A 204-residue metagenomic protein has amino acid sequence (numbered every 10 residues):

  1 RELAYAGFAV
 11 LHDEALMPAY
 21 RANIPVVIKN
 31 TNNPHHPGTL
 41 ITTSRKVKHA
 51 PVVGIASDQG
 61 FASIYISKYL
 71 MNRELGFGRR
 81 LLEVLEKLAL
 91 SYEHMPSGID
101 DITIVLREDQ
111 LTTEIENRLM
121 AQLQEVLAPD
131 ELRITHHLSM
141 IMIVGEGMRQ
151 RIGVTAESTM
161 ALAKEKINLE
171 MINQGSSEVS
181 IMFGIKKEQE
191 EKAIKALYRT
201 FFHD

Functional and structural regions predicted by a protein language model:
R1-S176, S180-D204: C-terminal catalytic "cap/lid" subdomain
